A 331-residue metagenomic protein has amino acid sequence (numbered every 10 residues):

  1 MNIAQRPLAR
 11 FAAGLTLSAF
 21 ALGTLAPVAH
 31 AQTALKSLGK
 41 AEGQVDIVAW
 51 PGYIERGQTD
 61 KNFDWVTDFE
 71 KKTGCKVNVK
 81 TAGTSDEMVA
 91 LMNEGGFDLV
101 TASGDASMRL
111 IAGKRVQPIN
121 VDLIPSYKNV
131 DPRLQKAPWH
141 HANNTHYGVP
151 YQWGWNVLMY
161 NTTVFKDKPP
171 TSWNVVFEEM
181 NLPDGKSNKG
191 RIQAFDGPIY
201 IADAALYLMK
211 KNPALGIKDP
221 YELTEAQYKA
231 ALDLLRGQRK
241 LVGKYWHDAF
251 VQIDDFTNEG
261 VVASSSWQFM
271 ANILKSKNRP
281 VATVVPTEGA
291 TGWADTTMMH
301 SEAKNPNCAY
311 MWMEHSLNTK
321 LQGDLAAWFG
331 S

Functional and structural regions predicted by a protein language model:
R10, L25-A31: Sec/Tat signal peptide C-region and signal peptidase I cleavage site
A12-T24: Bacterial N-terminal signal peptides
A31-L110: Early extracytoplasmic/lumenal segment of secretory-pathway proteins
W50, I54-K61, T101-V251: Extracytoplasmic ligand-binding site segments that recognize negatively charged/polar headgroups
V77-G83, V242-A249, V284: Short beta-strand-to-loop elements that line the ligand-binding cleft of bilobed periplasmic-binding protein-like
E87-F97, G113, F250-G260: Short helices/loops that flank or line small-molecule/ion binding pockets
D98-A102, Y245, V262-W267, A282-T283: Paired acidic/hydrophobic, glycine-rich loop segments that form the ligand-binding mouth/hinge of periplasmic-binding
V251, S266, M270, K275-W328: Extracytoplasmic/periplasmic substrate-recognition and gating elements
